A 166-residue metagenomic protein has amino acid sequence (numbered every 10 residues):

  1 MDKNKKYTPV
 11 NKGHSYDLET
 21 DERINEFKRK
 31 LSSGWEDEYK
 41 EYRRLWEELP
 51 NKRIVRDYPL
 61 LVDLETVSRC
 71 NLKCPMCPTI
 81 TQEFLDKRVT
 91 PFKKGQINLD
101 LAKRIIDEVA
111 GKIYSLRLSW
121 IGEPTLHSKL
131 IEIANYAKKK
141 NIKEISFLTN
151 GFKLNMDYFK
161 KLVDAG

Functional and structural regions predicted by a protein language model:
K3-A165: Conserved alpha-helical substructure of the radical SAM core
